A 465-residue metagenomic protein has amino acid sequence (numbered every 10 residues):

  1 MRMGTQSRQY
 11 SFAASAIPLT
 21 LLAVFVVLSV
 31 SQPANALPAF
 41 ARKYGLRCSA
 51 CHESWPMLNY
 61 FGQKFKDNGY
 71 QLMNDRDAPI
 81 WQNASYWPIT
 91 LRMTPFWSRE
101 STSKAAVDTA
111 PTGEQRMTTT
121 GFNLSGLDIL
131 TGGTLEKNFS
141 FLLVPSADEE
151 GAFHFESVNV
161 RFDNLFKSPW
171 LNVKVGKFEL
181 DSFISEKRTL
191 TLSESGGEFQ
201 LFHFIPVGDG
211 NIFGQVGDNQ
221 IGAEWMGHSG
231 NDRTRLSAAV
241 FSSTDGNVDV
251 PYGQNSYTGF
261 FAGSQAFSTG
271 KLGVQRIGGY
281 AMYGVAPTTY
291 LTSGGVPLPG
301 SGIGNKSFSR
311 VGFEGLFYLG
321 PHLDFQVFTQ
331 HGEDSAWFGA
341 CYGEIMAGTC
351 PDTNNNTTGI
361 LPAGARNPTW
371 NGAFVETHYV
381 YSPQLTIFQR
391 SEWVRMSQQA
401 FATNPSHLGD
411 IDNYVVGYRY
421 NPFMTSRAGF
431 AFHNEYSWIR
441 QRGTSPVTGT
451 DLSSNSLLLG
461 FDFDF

Functional and structural regions predicted by a protein language model:
M1-A14: N-terminal secretory signal peptides that target proteins for export/translocation
A16-S29: Bacterial N-terminal signal peptides
S31-P33: N-terminal signal peptide c-region/cleavage motif recognized by signal peptidases
L37-R47: Sequence/structural segment immediately N-terminal to covalent heme-attachment motifs in c-type and related
G45-W55: The canonical Cys-X-X-Cys-His
N59, I89-S101, A105-T109, E114-G246 (+3 more regions): Outer membrane beta-barrel
N74-M93: Short Fe-S-cluster ligation motifs
N159-F162, F166, G263, K271-F465: Outer-membrane beta-barrel pore domains
